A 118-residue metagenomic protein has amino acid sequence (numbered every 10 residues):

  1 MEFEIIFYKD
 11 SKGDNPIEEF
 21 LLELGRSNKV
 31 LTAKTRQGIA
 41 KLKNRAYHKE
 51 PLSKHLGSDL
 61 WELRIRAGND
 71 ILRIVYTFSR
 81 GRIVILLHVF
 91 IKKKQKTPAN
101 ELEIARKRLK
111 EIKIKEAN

Functional and structural regions predicted by a protein language model:
M1-I71, R80-I83, I91-N118: Basic, Lys/Arg-enriched alpha-helical interface segments
I74: Portal/gating segments that form or line small-molecule/metal binding sites
T77: Conserved Hanks-type protein kinase catalytic core
L87: ATP-dependent carboxylate-activation loops
